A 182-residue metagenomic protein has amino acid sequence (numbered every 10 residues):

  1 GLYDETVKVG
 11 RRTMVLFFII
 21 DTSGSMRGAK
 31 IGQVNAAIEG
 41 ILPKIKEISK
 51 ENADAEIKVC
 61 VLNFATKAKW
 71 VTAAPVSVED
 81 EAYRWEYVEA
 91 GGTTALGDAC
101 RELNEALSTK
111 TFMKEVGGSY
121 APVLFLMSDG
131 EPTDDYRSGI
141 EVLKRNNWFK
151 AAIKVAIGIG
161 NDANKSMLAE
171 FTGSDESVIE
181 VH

Functional and structural regions predicted by a protein language model:
G1-F17, T22-G32, T109-V116: Acidic, polar low-complexity linker/tail segments
F18-S23, V34, V61, L103 (+1 more regions): DG-centered beta-turn motif at the end of beta-strands
G24-E56: …and closely analogous acidic/polar surface helices at protein-protein or active-site interfaces in A-domain-like
R27-G28, P132-S138: Extracytoplasmic/secreted cell-surface and envelope-processing proteins
K50, K144-A152: Arginine/glycine-rich "motif VI" loop of SF2 helicases in the C-terminal RecA-like domain
E56-Y83: Short, charge-patterned binding micro-sites
K69, E81-Y120, T133-D135, I153-S166: Von Willebrand factor
R84, N161-H182: Von Willebrand factor A/integrin I-like adhesion domains
